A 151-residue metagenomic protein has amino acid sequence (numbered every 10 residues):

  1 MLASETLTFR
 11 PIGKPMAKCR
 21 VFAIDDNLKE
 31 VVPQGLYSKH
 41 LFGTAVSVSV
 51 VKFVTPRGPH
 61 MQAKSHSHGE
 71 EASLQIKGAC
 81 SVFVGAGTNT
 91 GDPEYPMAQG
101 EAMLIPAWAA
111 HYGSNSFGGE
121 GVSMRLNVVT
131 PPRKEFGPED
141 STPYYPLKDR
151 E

Functional and structural regions predicted by a protein language model:
M1-V50, H60-A63, Y144-E151: A short, N-terminal "cap"/entry segment at the start of jelly-roll beta-barrel domains of the cupin/DSBH fold
V21, H40, V48-K52, A72 (+2 more regions): Conserved hydrophobic/aromatic beta-strand scaffold that supports enzyme active sites
S47, A110-E151: Double-stranded beta-helix
V50-V51, V82-V84, R125: Short hydrophobic/aromatic-rich beta-strand segments that constitute the beta-sheet cores of beta-sandwich/beta-barrel
T55-H60, Q99-G100, P106-W108: Tight coil/turn sites that cap or link beta-strands
M61, P93-Y95, D140: Short beta-strand segments
Q62-K64, V82-F83, I105, A110-G119: Short beta-strand His + acidic residue motifs that chelate non-heme Fe in jelly-roll/DSBH and cupin folds
S67-Q99, S114: A short beta-strand-loop-beta hairpin characteristic of the jelly-roll/cupin
